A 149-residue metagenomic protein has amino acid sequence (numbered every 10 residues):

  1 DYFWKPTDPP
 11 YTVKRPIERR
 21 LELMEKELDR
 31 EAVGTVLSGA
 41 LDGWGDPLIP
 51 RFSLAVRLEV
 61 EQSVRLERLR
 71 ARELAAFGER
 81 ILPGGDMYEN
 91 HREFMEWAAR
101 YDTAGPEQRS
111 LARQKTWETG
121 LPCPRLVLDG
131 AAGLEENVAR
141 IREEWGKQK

Functional and structural regions predicted by a protein language model:
D1-E25: Conserved substrate/cofactor phosphate-moiety recognition/catalytic segment in nucleotide-dependent phosphotransferases
L23-M24, W44, N137: Short acidic active-site motifs
L28-R30, I49-P50: A short, aliphatic-rich alpha-helical micro-motif
E31-T35: Loop/turn-to-beta-strand initiation segments
A40-P47: Switch II of P-loop NTPase G domains
R51-F52, L121: Short, structured coil segments at secondary-structure junctions
L54, E59-S110: A glycine- and Lys/Arg-enriched "phosphate-lid" helix/loop adjacent to the NTP-binding pocket of small-molecule kinases
E96-K149: NTP-dependent small-molecule kinase module
